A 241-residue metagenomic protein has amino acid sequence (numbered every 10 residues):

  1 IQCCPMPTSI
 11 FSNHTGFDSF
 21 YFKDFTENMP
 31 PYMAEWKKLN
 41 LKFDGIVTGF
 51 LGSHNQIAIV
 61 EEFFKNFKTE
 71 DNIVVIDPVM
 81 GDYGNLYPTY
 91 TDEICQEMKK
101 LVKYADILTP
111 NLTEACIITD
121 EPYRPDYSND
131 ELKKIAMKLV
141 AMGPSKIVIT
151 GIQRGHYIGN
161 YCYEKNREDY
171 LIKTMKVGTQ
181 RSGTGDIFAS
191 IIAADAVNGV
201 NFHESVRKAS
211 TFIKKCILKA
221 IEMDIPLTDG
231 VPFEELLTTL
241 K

Functional and structural regions predicted by a protein language model:
I1-P88, E234-T239: Conserved N-terminal subdomain of the carbohydrate kinase-like
S9-F11, G52, M80-D82, E114 (+3 more regions): Glycine-rich beta-alpha junction loops
F17-K23, L86-D92, D120-D126, V177-G178: Short glycine-enriched, charge-decorated loop/helix-capping segments at active-site entrances that position
T89-D169: Conserved phosphate/ATP/ADP-binding segment of small-molecule kinases
P122-E131, V197-R207: Short, charged, surface-exposed loops that flank catalytic or proteolytic processing sites
D169-G183: Short pre-catalytic strand/loop immediately N-terminal to key active-site residues, enriched for Gly-Thr
T179-F202, V206: Short, small-residue alpha-helix embedded
H203-K241: Charged C-terminal helix
